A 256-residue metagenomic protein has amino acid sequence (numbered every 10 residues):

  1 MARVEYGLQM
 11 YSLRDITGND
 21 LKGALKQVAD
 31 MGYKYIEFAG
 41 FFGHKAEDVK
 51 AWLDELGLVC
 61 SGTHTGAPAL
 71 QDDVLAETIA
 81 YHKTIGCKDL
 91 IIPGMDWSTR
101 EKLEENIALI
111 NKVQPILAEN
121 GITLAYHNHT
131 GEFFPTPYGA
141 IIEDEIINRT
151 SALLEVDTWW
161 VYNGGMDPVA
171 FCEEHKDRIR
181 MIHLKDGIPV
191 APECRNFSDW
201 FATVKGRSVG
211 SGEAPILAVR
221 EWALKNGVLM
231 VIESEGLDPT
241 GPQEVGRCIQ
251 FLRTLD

Functional and structural regions predicted by a protein language model:
M1-K88, L153, T254-D256: N-terminal pre-domain/capping segments
G7, E37, G62-H64, I91 (+4 more regions): Conserved beta-strand positions in the central sheet of alpha/beta enzyme cores
Q9-L13, A39-F41, T65-P68, G94-W97 (+4 more regions): Active-site beta-loop-alpha junctions enriched in small/polar residues
D30-M31, T84-I85, R149, D177 (+1 more regions): Structural motif
Y35, F42, A67-L154, P242: Active-site acidic/histidine proton-transfer and metal-coordination neighborhood in alpha/beta enzyme cores
E119-E213: Acidic/histidine-rich catalytic cores of soluble enzymes
L229-G241: A short, acidic, flexible beta-alpha connecting loop/helix-capping segment that sits on the rim of active
T240-D256: C-terminal helical cap(s) of enzyme catalytic domains, especially alpha/beta-barrels
